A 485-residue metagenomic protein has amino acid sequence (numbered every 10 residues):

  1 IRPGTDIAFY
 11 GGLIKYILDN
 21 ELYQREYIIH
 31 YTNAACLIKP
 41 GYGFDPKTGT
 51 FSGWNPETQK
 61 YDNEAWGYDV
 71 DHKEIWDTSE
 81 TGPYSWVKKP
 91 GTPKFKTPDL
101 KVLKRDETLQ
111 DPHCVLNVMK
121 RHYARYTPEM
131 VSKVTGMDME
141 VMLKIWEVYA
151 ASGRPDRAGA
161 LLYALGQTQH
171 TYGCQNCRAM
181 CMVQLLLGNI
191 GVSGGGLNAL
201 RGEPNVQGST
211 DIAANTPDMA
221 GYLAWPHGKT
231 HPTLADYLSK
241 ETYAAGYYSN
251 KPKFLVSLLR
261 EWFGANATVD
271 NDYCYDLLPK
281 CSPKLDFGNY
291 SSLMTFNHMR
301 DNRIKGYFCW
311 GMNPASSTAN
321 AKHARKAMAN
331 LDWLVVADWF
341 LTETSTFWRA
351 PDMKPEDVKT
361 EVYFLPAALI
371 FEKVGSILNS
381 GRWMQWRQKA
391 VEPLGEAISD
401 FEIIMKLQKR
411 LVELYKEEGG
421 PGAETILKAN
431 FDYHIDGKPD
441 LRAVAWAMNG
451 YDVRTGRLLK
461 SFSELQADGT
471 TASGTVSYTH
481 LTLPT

Functional and structural regions predicted by a protein language model:
I1-S152: Long, well-ordered, tryptophan-enriched scaffold segments
Y23-Y27, V141-L143, A158-A160, N189-A199 (+6 more regions): Acidic/polar loop patches that form or flank catalytic/metal-binding clefts of enzymes that bind anionic ligands
Y123, E140, I145, Y149-S292 (+1 more regions): A glycine-rich, hydrophobic/aromatic-adjacent loop/helix-cap motif
N297-K326: Ordered core of a single globular domain
K326-N330, D357: Short, conserved loop/helix-junction motifs that constitute active-site signature segments in enzyme catalytic cores
T344-Q388: Flexible glycine/proline-rich, aromatic-decorated loop/lid segments
G375, W383-T471: Long, C-terminal catalytic modules of enzymes
T479-T485: Conserved small/polar residues in nucleotide/adenosyl-binding loops
